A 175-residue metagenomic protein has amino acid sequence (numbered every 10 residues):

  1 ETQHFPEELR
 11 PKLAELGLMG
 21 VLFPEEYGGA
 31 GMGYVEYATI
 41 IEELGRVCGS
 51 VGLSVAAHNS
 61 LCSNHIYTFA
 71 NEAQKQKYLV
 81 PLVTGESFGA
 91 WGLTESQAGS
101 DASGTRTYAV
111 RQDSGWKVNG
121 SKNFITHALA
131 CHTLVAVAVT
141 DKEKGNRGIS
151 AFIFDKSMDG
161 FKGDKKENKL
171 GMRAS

Functional and structural regions predicted by a protein language model:
E1-L16: Short secondary-structure junction/hinge motifs that connect adjacent elements
E15-E86, T126-T133: Internal helix-loop-helix
I66-Y67, D101-T105, A128-C131, G163-K166: Short acidic, glycine/serine/threonine-rich loops at helix termini
L82, Q97-S100, F124-H127, D141-E143 (+1 more regions): Short Gly/Pro-enriched turn/cap motifs at secondary-structure boundaries
G85-L93, V137: A short, Trp-centered hydrophobic/proline-enriched beta-strand micro-motif
D101-N119: Cytochrome P450 C-terminal beta-domain/meander region
G104-R106, S157-S175: Flexible, small-/acidic-enriched active-site or ligand-binding loops
G115, N119-G163: A short core secondary-structure module
